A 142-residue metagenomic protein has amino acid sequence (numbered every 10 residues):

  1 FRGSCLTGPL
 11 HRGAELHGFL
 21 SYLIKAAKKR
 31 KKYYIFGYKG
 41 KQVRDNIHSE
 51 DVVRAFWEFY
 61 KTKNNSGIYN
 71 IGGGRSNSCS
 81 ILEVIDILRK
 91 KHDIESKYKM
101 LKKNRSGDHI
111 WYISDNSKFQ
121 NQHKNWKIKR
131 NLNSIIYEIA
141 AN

Functional and structural regions predicted by a protein language model:
F1-Y60, I85-L88: NAD(P)-dependent short-chain dehydrogenase/reductase
L16, S49, N77, I81 (+1 more regions): Amphipathic alpha-helical segment in the mid-to-C-terminal domain of diverse UDP/GDP-sugar glycosyltransferases
S21, S78, L82, I113-N116: Short, surface-exposed alpha-helical segments at coil->helix boundaries
A27-K29, T62-N104: Mid/C-terminal beta-alpha module of Rossmann-like enzyme folds, strongest in SDR-family dehydrogenases/epimerases
F36, G72, S117: Residue-level detector of conserved, well-ordered beta-strand and adjacent loop positions that form binding/recognition
S49, I68, K103-K127: Conserved C-terminal active-site "lid" loop/helix of NAD(P)H-dependent oxidoreductases that clamps the redox cofactor
N116-K118, R130-N142: Amphipathic terminal alpha-helices
